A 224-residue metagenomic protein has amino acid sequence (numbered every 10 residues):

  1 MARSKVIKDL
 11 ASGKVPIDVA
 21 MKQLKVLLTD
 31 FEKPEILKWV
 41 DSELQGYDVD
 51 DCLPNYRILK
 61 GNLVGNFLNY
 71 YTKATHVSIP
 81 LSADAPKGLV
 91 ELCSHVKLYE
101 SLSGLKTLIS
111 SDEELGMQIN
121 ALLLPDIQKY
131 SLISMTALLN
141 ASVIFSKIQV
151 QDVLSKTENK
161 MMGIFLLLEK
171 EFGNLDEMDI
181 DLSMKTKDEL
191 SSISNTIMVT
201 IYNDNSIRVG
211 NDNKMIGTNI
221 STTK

Functional and structural regions predicted by a protein language model:
A2-L10: N-terminal, leucine/charged-rich tether regions that mediate assembly and partner docking in large macromolecular
A11, L27, A141-D152: Generic amphipathic alpha-helical segments used as scaffolds and interaction surfaces in large, multi-domain proteins
V15-T72: N-terminal interaction modules that seed assembly of large macromolecular complexes
L37-W39, N174-I180: Short, glycine/acidic-rich hinge or "gate" loops at secondary-structure transitions that mediate conformational
D50-S101: Heme-based O2/NO sensor domains and their adjacent alpha-helical segments, primarily globin folds but also including
V90, S94-S146: Short acidic, glycine/tyrosine-flanked loop/strand segments centered on an H-E-D-like triad
I148, D152, K156, K160-D176: Ser/Thr/Pro-rich, low-complexity mucin-like regions that serve as glycosylated stalks/linkers or repetitive adhesive
M178-K224: Long, low-complexity intrinsically disordered regions enriched in small/polar and proline/glycine residues
